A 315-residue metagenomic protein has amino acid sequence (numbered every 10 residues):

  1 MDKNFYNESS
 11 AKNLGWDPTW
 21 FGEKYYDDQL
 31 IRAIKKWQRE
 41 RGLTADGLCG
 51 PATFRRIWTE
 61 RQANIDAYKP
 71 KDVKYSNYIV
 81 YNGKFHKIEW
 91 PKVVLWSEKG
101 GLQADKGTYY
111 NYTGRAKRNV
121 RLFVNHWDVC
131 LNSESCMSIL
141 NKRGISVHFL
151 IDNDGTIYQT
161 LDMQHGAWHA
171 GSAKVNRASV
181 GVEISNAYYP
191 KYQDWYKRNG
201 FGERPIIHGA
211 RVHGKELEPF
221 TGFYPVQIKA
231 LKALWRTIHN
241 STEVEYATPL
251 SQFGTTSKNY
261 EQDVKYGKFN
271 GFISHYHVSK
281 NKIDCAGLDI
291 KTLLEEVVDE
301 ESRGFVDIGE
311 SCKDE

Functional and structural regions predicted by a protein language model:
M1-E60: Short acidic, glycine/serine/threonine-rich helix-capping segments at coil-helix boundaries
D2-K12, I65, L161, A286 (+3 more regions): Catalytic-site microenvironment of enzymes that process N-acetyl-hexosamine-containing cell-wall polysaccharides
G15-P18, W37-A45, R61-I65, W127-V129 (+4 more regions): Sec/Tat-exported extracytoplasmic proteins
R55-K117, L122-V124: N-terminal module-boundary/linker segments of secreted carbohydrate-active enzymes
E60, K69-Y81, Y188, Y192-E315: Basic/polar, cationic surfaces and motifs that engage anionic cell-wall and phosphate/carboxylate ligands
L95-N240, V244: Active-site-adjacent loop/helix surface patches within enzyme catalytic domains that shape the substrate-binding cleft
